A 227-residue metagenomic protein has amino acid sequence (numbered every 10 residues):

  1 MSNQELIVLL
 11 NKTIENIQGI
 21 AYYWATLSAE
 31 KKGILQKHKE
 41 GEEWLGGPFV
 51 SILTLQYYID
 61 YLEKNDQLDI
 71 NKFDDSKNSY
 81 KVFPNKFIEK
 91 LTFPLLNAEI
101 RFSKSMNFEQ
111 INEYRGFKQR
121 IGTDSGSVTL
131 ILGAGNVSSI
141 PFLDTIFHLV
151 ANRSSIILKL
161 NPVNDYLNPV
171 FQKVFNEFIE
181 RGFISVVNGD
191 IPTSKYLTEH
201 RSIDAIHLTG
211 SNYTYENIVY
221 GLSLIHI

Functional and structural regions predicted by a protein language model:
M1-Y114, P162-D165, V174-E177: N-terminal Rossmann-like NAD(P)+-binding subdomain of aldehyde/semialdehyde dehydrogenases
P84-R101, S105-Q172: Substrate-binding/gating loop at the entrance of the active-site cleft, primarily in PLP-dependent aminotransferase-like
V128-T129, S154-I156, F183-S185, D204-I206: Beta-sheet entry/capping signal
I184-H207, S211: A structured beta-alpha segment of the ubiquitous adenosine-cofactor-binding alpha/beta core
I225-I227: Conserved small/polar residues in nucleotide/adenosyl-binding loops
